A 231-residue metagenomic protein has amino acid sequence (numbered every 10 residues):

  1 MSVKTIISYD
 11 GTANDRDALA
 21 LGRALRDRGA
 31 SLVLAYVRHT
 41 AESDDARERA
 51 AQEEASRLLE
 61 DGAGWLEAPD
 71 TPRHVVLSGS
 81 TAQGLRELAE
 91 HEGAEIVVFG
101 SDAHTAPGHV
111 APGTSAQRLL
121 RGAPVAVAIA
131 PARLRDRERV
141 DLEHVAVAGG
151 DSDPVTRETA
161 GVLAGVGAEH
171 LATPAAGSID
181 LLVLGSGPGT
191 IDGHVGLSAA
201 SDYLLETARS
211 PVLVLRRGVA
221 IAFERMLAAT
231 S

Functional and structural regions predicted by a protein language model:
M1-R47, T71, A132, D141-L181 (+3 more regions): Small/aliphatic-rich secondary-structure junction motif
D10, D102, P124, G150 (+1 more regions): Short glycine-/small-residue-rich Rossmann-like dinucleotide-binding loops
A20, E60, G64, Q117 (+2 more regions): Active-site phosphate/pyrophosphate- and oxyanion-stabilizing loops and adjacent acidic/basic residues in soluble
E48-E60, R157: Short, surface-exposed alpha-helical segments at coil->helix boundaries
V76-G84: Charged docking surfaces used in two-component/phosphorelay signaling
E90-E95, A176-G177: Glycine-rich phosphate-binding loop signature in dinucleotide/nucleotide-binding domains
F99-R118, L184-T207, R217-R225: Glycine-rich, Arg-bearing micro-motifs that act as flexible, cationic patches
A116-D136, V212: Short, structured interface segments
